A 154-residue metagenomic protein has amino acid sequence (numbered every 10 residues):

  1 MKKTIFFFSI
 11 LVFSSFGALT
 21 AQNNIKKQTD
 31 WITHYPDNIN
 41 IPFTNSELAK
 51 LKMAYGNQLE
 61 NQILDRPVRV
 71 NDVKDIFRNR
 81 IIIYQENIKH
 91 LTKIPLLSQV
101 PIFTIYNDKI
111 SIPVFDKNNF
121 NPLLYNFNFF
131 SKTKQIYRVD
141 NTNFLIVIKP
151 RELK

Functional and structural regions predicted by a protein language model:
M1-K26: Bacterial Sec-dependent N-terminal signal peptides
N24-K154: Short beta-strand and adjacent turn/loop elements
